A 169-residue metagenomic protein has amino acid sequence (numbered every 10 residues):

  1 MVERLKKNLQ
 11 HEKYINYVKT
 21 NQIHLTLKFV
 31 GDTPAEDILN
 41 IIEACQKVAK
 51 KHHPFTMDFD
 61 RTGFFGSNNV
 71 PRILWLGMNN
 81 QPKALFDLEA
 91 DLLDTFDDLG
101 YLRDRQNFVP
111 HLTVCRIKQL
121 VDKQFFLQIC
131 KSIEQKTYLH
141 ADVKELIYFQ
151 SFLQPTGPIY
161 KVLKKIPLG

Functional and structural regions predicted by a protein language model:
M1-G169: Histidine-dependent nucleotide/RNA phosphoesterase domain, centered on the 2H-phosphoesterase fold with its duplicated
